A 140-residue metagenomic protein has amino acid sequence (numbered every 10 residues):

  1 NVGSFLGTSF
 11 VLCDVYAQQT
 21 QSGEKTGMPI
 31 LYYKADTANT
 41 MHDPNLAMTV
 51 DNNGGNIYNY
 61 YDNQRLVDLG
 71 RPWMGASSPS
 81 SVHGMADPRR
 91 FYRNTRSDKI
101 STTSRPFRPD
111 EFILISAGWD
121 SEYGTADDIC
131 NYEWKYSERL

Functional and structural regions predicted by a protein language model:
N1-L140: N-terminal pilin/flagellin-like segments and related low-complexity appendage regions
